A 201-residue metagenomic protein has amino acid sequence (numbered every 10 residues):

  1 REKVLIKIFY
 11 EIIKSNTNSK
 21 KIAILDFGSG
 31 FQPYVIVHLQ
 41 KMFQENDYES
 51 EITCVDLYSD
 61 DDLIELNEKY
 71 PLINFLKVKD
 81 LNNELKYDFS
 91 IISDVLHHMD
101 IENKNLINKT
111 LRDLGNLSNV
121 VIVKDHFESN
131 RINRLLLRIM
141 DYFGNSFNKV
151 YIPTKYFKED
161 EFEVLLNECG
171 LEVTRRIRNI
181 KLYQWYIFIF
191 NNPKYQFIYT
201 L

Functional and structural regions predicted by a protein language model:
R1-K20, H38-K41: Conserved alpha-helix/loop element of class I SAM-dependent methyltransferases that forms part of the SAM/SAH-binding
K21-F31: Conserved class I S-adenosyl-L-methionine
G30-I73, D80: Class I SAM-dependent methyltransferase SAM/SAH-binding core
I91: A conserved beta-strand element that flanks and buttresses the S-adenosyl-L-methionine
D94-H98: Short catalytic micro-motifs in class I SAM-dependent methyltransferases
M99-D113: A short, conserved alpha-helix within the catalytic core of class I
K124-C169, V173-I180: C-terminal alpha-helical "lid/dimerization" subdomain adjacent to the S-adenosyl-L-methionine
R175-F197: Conserved catalytic loop of SAM-dependent methyltransferase domains
